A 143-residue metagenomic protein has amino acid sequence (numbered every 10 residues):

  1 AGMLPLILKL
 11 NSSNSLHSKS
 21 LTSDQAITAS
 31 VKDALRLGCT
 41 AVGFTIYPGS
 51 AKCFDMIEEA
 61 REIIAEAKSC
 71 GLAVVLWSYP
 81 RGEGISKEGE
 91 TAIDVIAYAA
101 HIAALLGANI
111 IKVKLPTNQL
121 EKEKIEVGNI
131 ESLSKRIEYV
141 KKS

Functional and structural regions predicted by a protein language model:
A1-S143: Alpha/beta enzyme core
